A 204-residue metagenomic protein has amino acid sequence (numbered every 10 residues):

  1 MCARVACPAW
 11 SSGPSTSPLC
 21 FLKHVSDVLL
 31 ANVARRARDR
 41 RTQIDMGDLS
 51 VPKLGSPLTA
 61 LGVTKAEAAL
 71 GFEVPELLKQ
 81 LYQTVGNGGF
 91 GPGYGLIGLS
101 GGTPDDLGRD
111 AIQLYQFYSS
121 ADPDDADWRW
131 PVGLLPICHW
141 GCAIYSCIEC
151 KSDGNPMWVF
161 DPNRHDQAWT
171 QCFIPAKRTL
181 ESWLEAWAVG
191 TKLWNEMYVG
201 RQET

Functional and structural regions predicted by a protein language model:
C2, A6-I144, V199-T204: A surface-exposed partner-binding patch
A3, A121-P123, K151, A176 (+2 more regions): Intrinsically disordered, low-complexity regions enriched in Ser/Pro/Gly/Gln/His and often acidic
P8, A126-W128, C138, P156-W158 (+4 more regions): Short, low-complexity intrinsically disordered segments
Y145-E181: Segments surrounding the PLD/"HKD" phosphodiesterase catalytic module and close analogs
W183-T204: Acidic, carboxylate-rich catalytic segments that either coordinate divalent cations
